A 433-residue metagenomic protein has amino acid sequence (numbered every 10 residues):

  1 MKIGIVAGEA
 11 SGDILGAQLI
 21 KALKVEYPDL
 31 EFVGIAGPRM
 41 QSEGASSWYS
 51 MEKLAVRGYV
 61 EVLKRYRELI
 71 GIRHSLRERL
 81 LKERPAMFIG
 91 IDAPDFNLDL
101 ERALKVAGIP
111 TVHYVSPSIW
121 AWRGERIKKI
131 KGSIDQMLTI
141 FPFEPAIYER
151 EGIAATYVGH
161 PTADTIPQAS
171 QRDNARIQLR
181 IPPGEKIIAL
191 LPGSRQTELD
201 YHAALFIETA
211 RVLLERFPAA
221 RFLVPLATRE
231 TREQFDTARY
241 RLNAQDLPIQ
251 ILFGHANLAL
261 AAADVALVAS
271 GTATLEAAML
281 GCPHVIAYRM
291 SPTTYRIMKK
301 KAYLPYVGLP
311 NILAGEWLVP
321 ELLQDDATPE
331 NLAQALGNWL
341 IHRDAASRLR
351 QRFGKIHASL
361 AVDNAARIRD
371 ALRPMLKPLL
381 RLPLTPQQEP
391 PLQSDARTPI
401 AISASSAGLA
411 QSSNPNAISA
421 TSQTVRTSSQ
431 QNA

Functional and structural regions predicted by a protein language model:
M1-I418, S422-A433: Nucleotide-activated sugar donor-binding and catalytic core shared by glycosyltransferases and related lipid-linked
